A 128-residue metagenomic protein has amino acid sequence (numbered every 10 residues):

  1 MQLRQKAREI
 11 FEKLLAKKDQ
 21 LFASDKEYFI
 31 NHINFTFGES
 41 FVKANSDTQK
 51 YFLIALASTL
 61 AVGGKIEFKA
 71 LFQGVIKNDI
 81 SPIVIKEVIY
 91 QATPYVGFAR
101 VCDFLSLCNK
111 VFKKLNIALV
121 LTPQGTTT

Functional and structural regions predicted by a protein language model:
M1-Q49, K69, I76-K77, V101-T128: Acidic, glycine/proline-rich low-complexity segments that act as flexible tails and inter-domain linkers
N34, A57, Q91-P94: Residues within well-ordered alpha-helical secondary structure of globular protein domains
Q49-K50, V84: Single-residue recognition of alpha-helix capping/boundary positions
Y51-T59, V88-I89: Short, structured motif recognition centered on aromatic/hydrophobic residues
S58-K65, G97: Short alpha-helix boundary/capping elements
I66-K86: Mid-chain, well-packed structural core segment of small domains
K86-L107: Preference for long, well-ordered alpha-helical segments
